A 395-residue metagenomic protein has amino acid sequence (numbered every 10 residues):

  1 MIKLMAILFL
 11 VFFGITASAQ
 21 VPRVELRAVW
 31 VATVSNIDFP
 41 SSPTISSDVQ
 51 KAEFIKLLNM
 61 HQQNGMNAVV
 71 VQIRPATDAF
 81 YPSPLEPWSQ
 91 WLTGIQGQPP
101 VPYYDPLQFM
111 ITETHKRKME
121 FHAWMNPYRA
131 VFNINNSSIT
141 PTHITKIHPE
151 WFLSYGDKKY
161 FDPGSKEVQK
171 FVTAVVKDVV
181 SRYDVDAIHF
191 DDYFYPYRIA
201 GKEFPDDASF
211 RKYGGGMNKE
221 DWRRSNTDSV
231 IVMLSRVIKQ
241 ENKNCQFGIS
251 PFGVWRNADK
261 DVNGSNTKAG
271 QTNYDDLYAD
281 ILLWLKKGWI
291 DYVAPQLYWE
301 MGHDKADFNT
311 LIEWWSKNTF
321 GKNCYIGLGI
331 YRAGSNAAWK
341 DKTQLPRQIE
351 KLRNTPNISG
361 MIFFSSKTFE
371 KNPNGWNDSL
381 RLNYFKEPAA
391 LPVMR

Functional and structural regions predicted by a protein language model:
V21-A28, M66-T77, P106-L153, H189-D192 (+1 more regions): Glycine-rich, aromatic-flanked loop segments that form ligand/cofactor-binding clefts across common enzyme folds
V24, A32, N36-A52, T112 (+3 more regions): Active-site-adjacent "subsite" loops/lids of carbohydrate-active enzymes
V31-T33, I37, C245-A269, L311-Q348: Active-site clefts of carbohydrate-active enzymes
I37-D48, W88-Y104, S154-T173, G215-T227 (+3 more regions): The substrate-binding groove and active-site-proximal loops of carbohydrate-active enzymes, especially glycoside
A52-A79, R182-A187, L283, K287-W289 (+1 more regions): Catalytic domains of carbohydrate-active enzymes, especially glycoside hydrolases
N64-V101: Aromatic-lined carbohydrate-binding/catalytic grooves of carbohydrate-active enzymes
M66-N67, R117, K146-W289, Y298: Polysaccharide-binding and catalytic clefts of secreted carbohydrate-active enzymes
Y278-D304, T319-R395: Substrate-binding cleft of secreted/luminal carbohydrate-active enzymes
